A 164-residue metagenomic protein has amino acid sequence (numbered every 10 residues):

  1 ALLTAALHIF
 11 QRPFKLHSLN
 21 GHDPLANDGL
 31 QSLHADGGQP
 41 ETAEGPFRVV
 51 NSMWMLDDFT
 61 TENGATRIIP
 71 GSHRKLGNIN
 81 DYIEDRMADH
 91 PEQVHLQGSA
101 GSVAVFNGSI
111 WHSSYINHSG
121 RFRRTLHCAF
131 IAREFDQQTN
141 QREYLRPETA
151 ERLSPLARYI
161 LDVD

Functional and structural regions predicted by a protein language model:
A1-N20, E41-G45: Signature of the catalytic double-stranded beta-helix
R12-L19, G29-Q31, R48-W54, G64 (+1 more regions): Generic beta-strand structural signal
N20-D23, A35-G37, W54-D58, I68-P70 (+1 more regions): Short, structured patches in soluble enzyme cores that scaffold and shape functional sites
P24-Q39, D58-T60, G108-I110: Conserved short histidine dyad/triad with adjacent acidic residue
L33-G37, D81-H90, G120-F122, Q141-P147: Short, surface-exposed loop/helix-turn segments at secondary-structure junctions that function as lids/hinges flanking
T42-T61, Q97-G98, V105, A129-R133: Short, conserved beta-strand element in jelly-roll/cupin
F59-Y115, F135, E151: Double-stranded beta-helix
I110, Y115-D164: Non-heme Fe(II)/2-oxoglutarate
